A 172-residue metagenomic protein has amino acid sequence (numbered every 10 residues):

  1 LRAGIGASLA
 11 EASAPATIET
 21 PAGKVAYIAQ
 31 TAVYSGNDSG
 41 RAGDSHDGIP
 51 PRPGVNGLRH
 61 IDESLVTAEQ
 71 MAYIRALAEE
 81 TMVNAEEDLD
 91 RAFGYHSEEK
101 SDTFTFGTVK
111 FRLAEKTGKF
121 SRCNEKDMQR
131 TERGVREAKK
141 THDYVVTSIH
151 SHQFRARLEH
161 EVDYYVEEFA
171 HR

Functional and structural regions predicted by a protein language model:
L1-R172: Acidic, metal/ion-coordinating pockets
